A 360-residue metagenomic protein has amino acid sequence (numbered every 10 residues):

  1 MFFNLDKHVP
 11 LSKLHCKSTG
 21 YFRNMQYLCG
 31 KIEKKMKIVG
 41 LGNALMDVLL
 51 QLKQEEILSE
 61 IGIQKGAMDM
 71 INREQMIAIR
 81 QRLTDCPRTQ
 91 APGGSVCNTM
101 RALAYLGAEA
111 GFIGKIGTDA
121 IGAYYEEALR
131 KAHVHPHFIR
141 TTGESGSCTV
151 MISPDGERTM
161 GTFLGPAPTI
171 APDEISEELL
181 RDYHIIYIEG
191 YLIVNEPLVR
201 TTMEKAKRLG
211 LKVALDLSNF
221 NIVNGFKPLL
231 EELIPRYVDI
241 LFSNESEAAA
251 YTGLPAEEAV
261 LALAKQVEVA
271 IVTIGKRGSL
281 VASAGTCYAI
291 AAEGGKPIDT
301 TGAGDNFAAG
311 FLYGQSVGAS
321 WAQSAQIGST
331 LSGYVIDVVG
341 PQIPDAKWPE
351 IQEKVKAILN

Functional and structural regions predicted by a protein language model:
M1-V9: Extreme N-terminal basic, low-complexity initiation segments that serve as generic localization/processing leaders
I32, I38-L50, L58-K65, D69-M70 (+1 more regions): Conserved phosphate-binding/catalytic region of the ribokinase-like
E33-G111: Glycine-rich phosphate/adenosyl-contacting loop at the front of the ribokinase-like
Q75-S147, Q352-I358: Substrate-binding N-lobe of the ribokinase-like
A110, P136, V213-A214, A270: Hydrophobic beta-strand scaffold residues
H137-I139, V150-I193: Conserved phosphate-binding/catalytic loop of the ribokinase/pfkB sugar-kinase fold
K207-K212, S218-A289: Conserved phosphate/ATP/ADP-binding segment of small-molecule kinases
